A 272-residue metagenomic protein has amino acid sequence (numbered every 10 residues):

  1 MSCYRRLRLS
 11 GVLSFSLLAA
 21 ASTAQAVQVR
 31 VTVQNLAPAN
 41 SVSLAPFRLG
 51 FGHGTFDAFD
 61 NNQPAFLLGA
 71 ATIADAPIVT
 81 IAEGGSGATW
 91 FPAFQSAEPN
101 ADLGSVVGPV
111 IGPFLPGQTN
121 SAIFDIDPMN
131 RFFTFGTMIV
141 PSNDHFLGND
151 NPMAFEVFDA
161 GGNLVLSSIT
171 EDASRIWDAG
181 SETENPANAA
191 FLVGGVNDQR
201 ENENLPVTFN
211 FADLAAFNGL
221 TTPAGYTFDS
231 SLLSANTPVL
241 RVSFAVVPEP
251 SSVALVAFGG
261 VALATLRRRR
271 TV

Functional and structural regions predicted by a protein language model:
S2-V12, S251: Bacterial N-terminal signal peptides that target proteins for export
S10-A20: Bacterial N-terminal signal peptides
S22-A26: Sec/Tat signal peptide C-region and signal peptidase I cleavage site
Q28, L36-G161: Structured domain cores in non-transmembrane regions
F59, V165-A245: Extracellular low-complexity, O-glycosylation-prone Ser/Thr/Pro/Gly-rich "stalks" and linkers flanking catalytic
E249-L266: A short, hydrophobic C-terminal helix/tail in secreted or cell-surface proteins
R269-V272: Short, charged juxtamembrane terminal tails flanking transmembrane helices
